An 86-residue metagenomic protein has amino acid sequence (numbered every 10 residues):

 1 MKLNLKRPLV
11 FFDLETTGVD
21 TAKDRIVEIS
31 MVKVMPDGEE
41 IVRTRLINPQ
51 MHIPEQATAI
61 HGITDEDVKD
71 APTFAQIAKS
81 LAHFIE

Functional and structural regions predicted by a protein language model:
M1-E86: Conserved non-catalytic scaffold segment of RNase H-like nuclease domains
